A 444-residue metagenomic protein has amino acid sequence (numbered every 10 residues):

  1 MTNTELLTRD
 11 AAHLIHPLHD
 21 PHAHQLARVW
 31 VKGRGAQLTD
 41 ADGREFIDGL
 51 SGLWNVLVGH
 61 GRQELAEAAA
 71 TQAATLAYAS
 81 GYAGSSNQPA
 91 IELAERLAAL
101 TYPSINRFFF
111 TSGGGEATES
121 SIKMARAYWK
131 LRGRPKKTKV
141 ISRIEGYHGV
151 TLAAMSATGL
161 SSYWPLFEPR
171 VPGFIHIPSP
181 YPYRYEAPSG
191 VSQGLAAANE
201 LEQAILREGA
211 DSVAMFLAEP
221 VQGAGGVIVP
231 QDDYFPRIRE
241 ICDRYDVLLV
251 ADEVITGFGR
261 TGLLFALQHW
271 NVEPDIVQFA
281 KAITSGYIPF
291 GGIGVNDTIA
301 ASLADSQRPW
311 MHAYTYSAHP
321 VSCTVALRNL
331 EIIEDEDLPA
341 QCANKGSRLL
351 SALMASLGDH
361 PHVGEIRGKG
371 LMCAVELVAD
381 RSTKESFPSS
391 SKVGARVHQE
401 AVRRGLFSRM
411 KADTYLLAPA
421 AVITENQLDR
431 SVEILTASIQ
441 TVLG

Functional and structural regions predicted by a protein language model:
M1-G444: Conserved N-terminal phosphate-binding loop of PLP-dependent enzymes in the Aspartate aminotransferase
